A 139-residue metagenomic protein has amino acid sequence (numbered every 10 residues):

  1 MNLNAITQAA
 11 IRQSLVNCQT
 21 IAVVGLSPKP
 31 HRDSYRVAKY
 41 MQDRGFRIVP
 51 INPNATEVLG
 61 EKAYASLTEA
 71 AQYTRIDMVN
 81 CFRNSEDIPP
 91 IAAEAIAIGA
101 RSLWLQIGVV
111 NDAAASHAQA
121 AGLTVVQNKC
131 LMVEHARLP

Functional and structural regions predicted by a protein language model:
M1-N17: Short N-terminal or domain-adjacent regulatory/targeting segments
K29-R32, K39-L59: NAD(P)-binding Rossmann-fold cofactor-contacting core
R44-F46, I98-R101, A121-L123: A short helix->loop->beta-strand "cap" motif at the edges of active sites that frequently abuts
V58-E61, T74, A113-S116, E134-P139: Short, charged, surface-exposed secondary-structure boundary motifs
L67, A71-I107: Mid-chain, well-packed structural core segment of small domains
I107-H135: Rossmann-fold NAD(P)-binding glycine/threonine-rich loop
